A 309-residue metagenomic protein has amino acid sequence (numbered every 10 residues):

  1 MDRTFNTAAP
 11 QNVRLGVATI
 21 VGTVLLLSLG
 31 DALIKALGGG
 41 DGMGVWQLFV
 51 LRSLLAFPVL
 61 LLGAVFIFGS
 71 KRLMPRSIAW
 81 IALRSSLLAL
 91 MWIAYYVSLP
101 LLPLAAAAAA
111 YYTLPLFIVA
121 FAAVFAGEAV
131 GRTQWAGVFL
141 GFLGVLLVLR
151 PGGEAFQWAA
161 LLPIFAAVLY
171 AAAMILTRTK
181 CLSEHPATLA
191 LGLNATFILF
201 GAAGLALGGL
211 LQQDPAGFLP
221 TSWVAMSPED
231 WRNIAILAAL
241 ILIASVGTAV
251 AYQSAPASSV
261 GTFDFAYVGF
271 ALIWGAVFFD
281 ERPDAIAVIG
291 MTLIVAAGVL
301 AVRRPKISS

Functional and structural regions predicted by a protein language model:
M1-W46, A155-T179, S309: Glycine-/small-residue-enriched transmembrane alpha-helix faces in small-molecule transporters and effluxers
D2-A8, F57-R76, V145-A155, I198-E229 (+1 more regions): Membrane-interface helix-cap regions at the ends of transmembrane helices in multi-pass membrane proteins
G16-G22, S70-A94, W158-A166, A216-I243: Loop-to-transmembrane-helix transition segments
S28, K35, L60, A155-A216 (+2 more regions): Transmembrane alpha-helical segments that form core, pore/gating elements of small-molecule transporters/exporters
D41-L90, V168-L176, G192-L211: Transmembrane alpha-helices of multi-pass small-molecule transport proteins
L51, A107-T113, K180-T196, L242-A276: Helix-helix packing/entry segments at the starts of transmembrane helices
V97, L114-A136, G269-V288: C-terminal transmembrane-helix exit sites in multi-pass transporters
T133-R150, I286-P305: Hydrophobic transmembrane alpha-helices of multi-pass small-molecule transport proteins
